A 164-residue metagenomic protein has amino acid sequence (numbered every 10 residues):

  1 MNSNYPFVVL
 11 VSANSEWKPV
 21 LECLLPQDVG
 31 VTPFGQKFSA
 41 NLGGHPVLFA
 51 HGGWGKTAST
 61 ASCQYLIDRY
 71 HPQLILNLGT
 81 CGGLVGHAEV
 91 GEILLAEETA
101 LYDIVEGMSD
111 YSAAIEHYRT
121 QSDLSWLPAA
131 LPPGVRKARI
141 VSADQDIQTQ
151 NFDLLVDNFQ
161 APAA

Functional and structural regions predicted by a protein language model:
M1-N2, L155: A short acidic-Thr-Gly-centered motif at the start of a beta-strand
N2-V8, V47: Extreme N-terminal starter segment of soluble prokaryotic enzymes
F7-L25: N-terminal beta1-alpha1 ligand-phosphate binding loop
D28-G30: A common structural junction motif
T32-A164: Glycine-rich phosphate- or other oxyanion-binding loops that anchor nucleotides, phosphorylated ligands
